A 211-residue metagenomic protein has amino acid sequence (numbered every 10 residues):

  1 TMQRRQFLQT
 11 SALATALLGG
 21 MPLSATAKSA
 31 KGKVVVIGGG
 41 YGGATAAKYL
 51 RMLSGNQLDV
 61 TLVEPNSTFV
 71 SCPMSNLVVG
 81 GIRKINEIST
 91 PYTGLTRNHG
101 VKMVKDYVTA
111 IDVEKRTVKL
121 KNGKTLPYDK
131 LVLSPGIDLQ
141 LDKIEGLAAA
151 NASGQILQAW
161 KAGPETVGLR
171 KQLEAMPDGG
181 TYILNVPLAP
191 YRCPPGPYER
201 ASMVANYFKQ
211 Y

Functional and structural regions predicted by a protein language model:
T1-L18: N-terminal secretory signal peptides and thylakoid transit peptides that target proteins across membranes
T10, S134-P135: Short, well-ordered coil/turn residues at beta-beta hairpins and beta-strand->alpha-helix junctions within
L17-A30: A short, basic/flexible loop-to-alpha-helix module at the beginning of a structural domain
K28-K102, N151, L188-Y211: Beta1-alpha1 glycine-rich phosphate/pyrophosphate-binding loop at the start of Rossmann-like nucleotide-binding domains
D106-E114: A conserved short coil-to-beta-strand element within the FAD-binding core of flavoproteins
N122-K130: Core beta-strand elements of the Rossmann-like FAD/NAD(P) dinucleotide-binding domain in flavoenzyme oxidoreductases
G136-Y211: Glycine-rich dinucleotide-binding loop and its adjacent helix/turn
